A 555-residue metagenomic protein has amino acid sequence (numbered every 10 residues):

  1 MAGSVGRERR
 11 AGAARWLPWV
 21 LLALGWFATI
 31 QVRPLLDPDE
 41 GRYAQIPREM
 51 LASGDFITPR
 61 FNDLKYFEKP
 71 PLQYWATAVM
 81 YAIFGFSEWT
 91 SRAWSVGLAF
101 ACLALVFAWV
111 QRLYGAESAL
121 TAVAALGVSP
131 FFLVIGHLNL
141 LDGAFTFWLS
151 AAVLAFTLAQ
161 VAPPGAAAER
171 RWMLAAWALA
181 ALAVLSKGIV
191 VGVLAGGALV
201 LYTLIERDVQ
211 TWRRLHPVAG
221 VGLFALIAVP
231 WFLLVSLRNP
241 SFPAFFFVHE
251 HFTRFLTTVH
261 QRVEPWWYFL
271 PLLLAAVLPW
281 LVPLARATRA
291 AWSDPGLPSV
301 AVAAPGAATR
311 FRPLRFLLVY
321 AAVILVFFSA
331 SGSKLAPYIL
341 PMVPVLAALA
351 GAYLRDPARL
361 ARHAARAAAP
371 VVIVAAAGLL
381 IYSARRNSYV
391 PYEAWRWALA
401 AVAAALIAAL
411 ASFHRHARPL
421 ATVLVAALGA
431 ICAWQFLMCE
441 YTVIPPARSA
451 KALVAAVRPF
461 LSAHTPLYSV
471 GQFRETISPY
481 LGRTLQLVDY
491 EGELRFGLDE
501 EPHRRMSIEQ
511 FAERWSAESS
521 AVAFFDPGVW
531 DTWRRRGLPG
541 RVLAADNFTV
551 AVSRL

Functional and structural regions predicted by a protein language model:
A2-E8, R170, L174, A287-L555: Membrane-embedded architecture of ER/inner-membrane glycosylation machinery
A2-R362: Membrane-integral, polyisoprenol-dependent glycosyltransferases of the GT-C/oligosaccharyltransferase superfamily
